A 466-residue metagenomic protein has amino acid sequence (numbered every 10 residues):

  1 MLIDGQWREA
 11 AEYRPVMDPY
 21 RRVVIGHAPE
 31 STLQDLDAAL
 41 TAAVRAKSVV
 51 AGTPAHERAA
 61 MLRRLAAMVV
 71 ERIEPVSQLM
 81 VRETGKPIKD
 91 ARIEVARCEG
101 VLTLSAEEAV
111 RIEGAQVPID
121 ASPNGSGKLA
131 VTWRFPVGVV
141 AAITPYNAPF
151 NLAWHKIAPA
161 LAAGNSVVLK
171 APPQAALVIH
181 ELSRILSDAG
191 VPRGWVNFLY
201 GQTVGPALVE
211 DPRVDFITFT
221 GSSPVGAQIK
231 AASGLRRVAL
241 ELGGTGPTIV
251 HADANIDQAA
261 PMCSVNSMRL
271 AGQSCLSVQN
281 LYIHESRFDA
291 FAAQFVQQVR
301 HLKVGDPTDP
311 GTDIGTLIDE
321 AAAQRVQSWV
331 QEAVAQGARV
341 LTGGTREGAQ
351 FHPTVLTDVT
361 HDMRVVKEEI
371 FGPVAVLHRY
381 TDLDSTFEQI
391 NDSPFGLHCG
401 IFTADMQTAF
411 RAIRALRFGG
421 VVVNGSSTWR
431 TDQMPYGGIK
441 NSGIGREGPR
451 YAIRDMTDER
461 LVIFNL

Functional and structural regions predicted by a protein language model:
M1-K128: N-terminal Rossmann-like NAD(P)+-binding subdomain of aldehyde/semialdehyde dehydrogenases
R22, R58, M80, L102 (+9 more regions): Residue-level signal for inorganic ion chemistry
V23-H27, V214, I249, K303 (+3 more regions): Conserved C-terminal structural/oligomerization subdomain of aldehyde/semialdehyde dehydrogenase
V24-S31, A46-G52, A141-A142, T248-H251 (+4 more regions): Short, well-ordered beta-strand elements within core beta-sheets of diverse protein domains
K47, A51, A66-I73, S77 (+17 more regions): Structural signal for hydrophobic packing residues in well-ordered secondary-structure cores of soluble enzyme domains
V117-Q258, Y380: Rossmann-like NAD(P) dinucleotide-binding subdomain of oxidoreductase/dehydrogenase enzymes
S166-V168, V340, G420: A short hydrophobic/small-residue beta-strand
P224-T360, L383-D384, V423: ALDH superfamily catalytic-core signature
